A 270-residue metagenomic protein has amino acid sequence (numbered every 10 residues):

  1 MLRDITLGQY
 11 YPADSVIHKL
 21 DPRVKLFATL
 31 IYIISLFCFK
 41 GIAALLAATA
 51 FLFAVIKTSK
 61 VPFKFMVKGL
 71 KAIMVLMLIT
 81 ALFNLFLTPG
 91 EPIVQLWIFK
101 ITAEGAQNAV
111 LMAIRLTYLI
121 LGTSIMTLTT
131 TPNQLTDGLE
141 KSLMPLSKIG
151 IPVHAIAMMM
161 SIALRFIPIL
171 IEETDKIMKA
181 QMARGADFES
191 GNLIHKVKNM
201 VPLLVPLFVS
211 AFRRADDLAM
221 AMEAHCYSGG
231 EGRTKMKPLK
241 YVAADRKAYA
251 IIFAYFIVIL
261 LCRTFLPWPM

Functional and structural regions predicted by a protein language model:
M1-I42, A50-K57, M144, K148-I151 (+3 more regions): Transmembrane alpha-helix interface motif
D14, F37, K60-F65, L96 (+3 more regions): Membrane-helix interfacial "entry" motifs
K25, K64-M74, A248: Alpha-helical transmembrane segments and their helix-start/interface "positive-inside/aromatic belt" motifs in integral
G41, L45, K60-K64, T88-L96 (+2 more regions): Transmembrane helix-loop junctions in multipass membrane proteins, especially transporters and channels
F51-V61, L76-I79: Alpha-helical transmembrane segments and their membrane-interface exit regions
F63, V67, K71, Q107-L111 (+1 more regions): Alpha-helical membrane-interface segments at transmembrane helix boundaries
I73-A186, L193: Juxtamembrane/interface alpha-helical elements of multi-pass membrane proteins
